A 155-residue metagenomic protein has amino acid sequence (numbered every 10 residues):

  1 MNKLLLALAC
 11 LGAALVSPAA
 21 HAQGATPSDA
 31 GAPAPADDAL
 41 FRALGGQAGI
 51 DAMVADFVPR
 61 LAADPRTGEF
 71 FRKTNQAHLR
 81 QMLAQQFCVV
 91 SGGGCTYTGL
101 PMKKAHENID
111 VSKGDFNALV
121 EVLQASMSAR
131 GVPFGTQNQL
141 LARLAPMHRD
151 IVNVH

Functional and structural regions predicted by a protein language model:
M1-L4: Positively charged n-region of N-terminal signal peptides that target proteins for export
L6-L11: Hydrophobic helical h-region of N-terminal Sec-dependent signal peptides in bacterial secretory/periplasmic proteins
S17-A19: N-terminal signal peptide c-region/cleavage motif recognized by signal peptidases
Q23-H155: Core of compact, soluble alpha-helical bundle domains
